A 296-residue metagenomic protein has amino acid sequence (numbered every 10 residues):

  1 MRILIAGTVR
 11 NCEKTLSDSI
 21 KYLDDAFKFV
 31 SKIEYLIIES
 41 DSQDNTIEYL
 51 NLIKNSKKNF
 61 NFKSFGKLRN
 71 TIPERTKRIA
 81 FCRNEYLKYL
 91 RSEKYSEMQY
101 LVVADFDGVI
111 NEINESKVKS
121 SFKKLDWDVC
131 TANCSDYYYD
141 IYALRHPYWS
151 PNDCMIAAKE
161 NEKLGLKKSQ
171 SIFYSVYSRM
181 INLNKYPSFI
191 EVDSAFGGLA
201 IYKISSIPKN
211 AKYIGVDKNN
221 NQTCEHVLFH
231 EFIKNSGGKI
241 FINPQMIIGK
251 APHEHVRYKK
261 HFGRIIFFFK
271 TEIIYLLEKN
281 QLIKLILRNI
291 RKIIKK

Functional and structural regions predicted by a protein language model:
R2-G7, L23, E34-I38: Hydrophobic targeting segments
C12-F27: Short, well-formed alpha-helical segments that are part of the catalytic scaffolds of diverse glycosyltransferases
E13, I38-Y49, K67: A conserved acidic beta->alpha catalytic loop
I20, Q43-N51, V227: Short, surface-exposed alpha-helical segments at coil->helix boundaries
N45, A80, E97-M98, V103-S121: Acidic donor-binding/catalytic loop of UDP-sugar-dependent glycosyltransferases, especially processive GT2
N55-M98: Active-site-proximal specificity loops/subdomain of glycosyltransferases
G108-I204, N210-K212: Conserved catalytic core of nucleotide-sugar-dependent glycosyltransferases
I181-K296: C-terminal catalytic/acceptor-binding lobe
